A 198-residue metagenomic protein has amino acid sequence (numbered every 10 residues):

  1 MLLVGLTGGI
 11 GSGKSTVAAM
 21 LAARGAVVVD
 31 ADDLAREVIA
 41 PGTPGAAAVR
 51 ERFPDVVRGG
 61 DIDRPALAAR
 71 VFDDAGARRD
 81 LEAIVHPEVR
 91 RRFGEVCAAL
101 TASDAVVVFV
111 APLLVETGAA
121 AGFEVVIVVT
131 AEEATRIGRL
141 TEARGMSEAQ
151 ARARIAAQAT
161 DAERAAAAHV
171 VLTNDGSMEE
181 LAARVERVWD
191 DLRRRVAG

Functional and structural regions predicted by a protein language model:
M1-I62, D190-G198: Glycine-rich phosphate-binding loop of ATP-dependent small-molecule kinases
G13, D32, L81, V108 (+3 more regions): Residue-level signal for inorganic ion chemistry
R24, A46-R50, E133-T141, E148 (+1 more regions): An amphipathic alpha-helix signature
V28, E124-V128, V171-L172: Short, well-ordered beta-strand core segments
D33-R36, V57, E132-A134, A153-A156 (+1 more regions): Short, acidic/turn-prone active-site loops that include or flank metal/cofactor- and phosphate-binding residues
D33-V106: ATP-dependent small-molecule kinase phosphotransfer cores that center on conserved nucleotide phosphate-binding segments
R92-G94, A121-G122, E142, M146-R193 (+1 more regions): Small-molecule kinase domains that catalyze NTP-dependent phosphoryl transfer to phosphate-bearing small molecules
F93-A102, V106-E142: ATP-dependent NMP and nucleoside kinases share a basic, alpha-helical "lid"
